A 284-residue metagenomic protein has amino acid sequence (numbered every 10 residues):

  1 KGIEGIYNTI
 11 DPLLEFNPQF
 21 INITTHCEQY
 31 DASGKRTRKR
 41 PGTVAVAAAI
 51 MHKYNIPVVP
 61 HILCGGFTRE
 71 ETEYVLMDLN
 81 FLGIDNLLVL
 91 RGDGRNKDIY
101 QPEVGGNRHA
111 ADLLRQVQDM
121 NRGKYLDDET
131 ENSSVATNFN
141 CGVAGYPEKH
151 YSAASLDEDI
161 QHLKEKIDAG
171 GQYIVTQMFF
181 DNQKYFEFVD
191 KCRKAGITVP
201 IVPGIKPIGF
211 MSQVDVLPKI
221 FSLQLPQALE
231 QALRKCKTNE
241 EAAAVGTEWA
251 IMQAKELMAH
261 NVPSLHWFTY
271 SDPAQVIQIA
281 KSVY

Functional and structural regions predicted by a protein language model:
K1, T24-E28, L63-G65, G92-G94 (+5 more regions): Active-site beta-loop-alpha junctions enriched in small/polar residues
G2-L13, R69-L76, A154-E165, G246-E256: Short, acidic/polar
I10-N17, A45-N55, L76-I84, T130-A136 (+2 more regions): Acidic (Asp/Glu)-rich catalytic clusters
P12-V44, G94-G105, G171-E187, Y270-D272: Glycine-rich, proline-tolerant flexible connector loops at the mouths of alpha/beta enzymes
I21, L79, K166, G170 (+2 more regions): Conserved, mostly hydrophobic/aromatic
F67-N80, E158-H162, E187-D190, F210-V216 (+1 more regions): Catalytic cores of alpha/beta
R69-R115: Flexible, glycine-rich active-site loops centered on histidine and acidic residues that chelate a metal or position
V104-S152, D159, D190, K194-T247 (+2 more regions): Active-site pocket-lining/capping segments in soluble small-molecule metabolic enzymes
